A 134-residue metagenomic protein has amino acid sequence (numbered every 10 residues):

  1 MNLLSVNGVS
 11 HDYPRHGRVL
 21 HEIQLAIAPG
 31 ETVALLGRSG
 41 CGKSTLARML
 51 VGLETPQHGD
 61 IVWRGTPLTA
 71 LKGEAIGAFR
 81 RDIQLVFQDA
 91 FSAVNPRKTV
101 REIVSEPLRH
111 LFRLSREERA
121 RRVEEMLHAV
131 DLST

Functional and structural regions predicted by a protein language model:
M1-L3, D12-E22, K72-A75, R97: A short, flexible loop at the N-terminus of ABC-type nucleotide-binding domains that lies
V6-V9, R18-A28, V33, G59: Conserved beta-strand
L36-R38: The feature captures the beta-strand-to-loop junction immediately N-terminal to the Walker
V51: Helix-to-loop junction immediately C-terminal to a conserved catalytic motif
G59-P67: Conserved ABC transporter NBD signature motif
P67, E118-T134: Conserved ABC ATPase "signature" region
L68-Q84, E102, H110, R116-E117: ABC ATPase NBD coupling module
F91, R97-H110, A120, E124: Short helical segment in ABC ATPase nucleotide-binding domains corresponding to the A-loop/adjacent helical element
